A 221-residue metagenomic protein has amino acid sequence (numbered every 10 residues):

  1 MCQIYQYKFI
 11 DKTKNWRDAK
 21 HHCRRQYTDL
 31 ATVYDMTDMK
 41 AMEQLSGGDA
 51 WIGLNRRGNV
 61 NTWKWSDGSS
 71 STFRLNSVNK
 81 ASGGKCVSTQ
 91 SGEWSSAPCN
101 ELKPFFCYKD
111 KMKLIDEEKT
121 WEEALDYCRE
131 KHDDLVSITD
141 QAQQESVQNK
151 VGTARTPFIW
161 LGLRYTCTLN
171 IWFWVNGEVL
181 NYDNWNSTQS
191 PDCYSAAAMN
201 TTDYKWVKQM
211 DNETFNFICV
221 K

Functional and structural regions predicted by a protein language model:
M1-K221: Extracellular, disulfide-bonded carbohydrate-recognition/adhesion ectodomains, dominated by C-type lectin-like domains
